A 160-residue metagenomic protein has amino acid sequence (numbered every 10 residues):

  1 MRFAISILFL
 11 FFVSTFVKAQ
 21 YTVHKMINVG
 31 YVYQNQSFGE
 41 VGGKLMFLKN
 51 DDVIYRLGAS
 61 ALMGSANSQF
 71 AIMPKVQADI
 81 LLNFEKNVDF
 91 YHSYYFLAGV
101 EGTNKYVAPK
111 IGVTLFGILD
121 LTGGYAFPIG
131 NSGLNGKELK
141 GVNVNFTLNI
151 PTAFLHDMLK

Functional and structural regions predicted by a protein language model:
M1-K25: Bacterial Sec-dependent N-terminal signal peptides
Y21-K25, N35-G39, V53-Y55, F70-P74 (+3 more regions): Residues that define the transmembrane beta-barrel architecture of outer-membrane proteins
V23-Y33, V53-S65, F90-K105, D120-I129: Transmembrane beta-strand segments that form the barrel wall of outer-membrane beta-barrel proteins
V29-Y31, V41-F47, A61, V76-L82 (+4 more regions): Residues on the lipid-exposed face of transmembrane beta-strands in outer-membrane beta-barrel proteins
N35, S65-Q69, F84-K86, Y106-A108 (+2 more regions): Gram-negative outer-membrane beta-barrel proteins
Q36, K44-N87: Detector for outer-membrane/organellar transmembrane beta-barrel domains, recognizing the amphipathic beta-strand
D51-Y55, F84-V88, G117-G123, T152-D157: Repeated loop/turn-to-beta-strand initiation elements of outer-membrane beta-barrel proteins
L139-K160: Outer-membrane beta-barrel "beta-signal"
